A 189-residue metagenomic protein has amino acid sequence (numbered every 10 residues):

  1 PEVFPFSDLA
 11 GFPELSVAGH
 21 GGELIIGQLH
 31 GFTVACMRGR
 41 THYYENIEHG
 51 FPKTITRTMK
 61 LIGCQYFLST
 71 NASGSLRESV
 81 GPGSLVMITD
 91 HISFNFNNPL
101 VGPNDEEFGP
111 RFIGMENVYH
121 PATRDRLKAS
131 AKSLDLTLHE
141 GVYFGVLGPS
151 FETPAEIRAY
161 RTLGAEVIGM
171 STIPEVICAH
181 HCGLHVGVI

Functional and structural regions predicted by a protein language model:
P1-M115: Metabolite-binding pocket within alpha/beta catalytic cores that recognizes anionic/polar moieties
K60-G63, R161, H180: Non-catalytic positions within long, well-ordered alpha-helices that form the structural scaffold/packing of enzyme
Q65-Y66, E166, H185: Short acidic/polar active-site loop segments enriched in Thr and Asp
I113-L134, I157: Internal active-site segments that recognize and position negatively charged phosphoryl groups and nucleotide moieties
A129-E166: Active-site/ligand-binding-proximal alpha/beta "capping" segment
M170-I189: Zn-dependent metallopeptidase/amidohydrolase metal-coordination segment
